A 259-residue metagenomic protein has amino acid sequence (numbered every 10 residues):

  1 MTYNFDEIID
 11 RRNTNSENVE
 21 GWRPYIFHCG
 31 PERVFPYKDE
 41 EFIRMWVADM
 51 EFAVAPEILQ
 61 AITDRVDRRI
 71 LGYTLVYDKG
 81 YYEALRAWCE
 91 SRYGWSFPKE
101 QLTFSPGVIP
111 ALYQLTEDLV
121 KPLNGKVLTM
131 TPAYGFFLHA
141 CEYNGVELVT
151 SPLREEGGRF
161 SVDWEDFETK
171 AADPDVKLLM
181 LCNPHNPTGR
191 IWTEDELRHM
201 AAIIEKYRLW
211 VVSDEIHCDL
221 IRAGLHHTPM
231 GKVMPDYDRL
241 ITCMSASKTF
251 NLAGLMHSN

Functional and structural regions predicted by a protein language model:
T2-F5, I9-G107, Q114: N-terminal small-domain helix-loop-helix segment of the aminotransferase-like
A48-M50, N183-N186, K248: Short glycine-rich anion-binding loops that position phosphate/pyrophosphate groups of nucleotides and phosphorylated
P56, A223-G224, L252-L255: Short glycine/proline-enriched turns and hinge-like loops at secondary-structure junctions
I70-A202, D219-Y237, I241: Conserved core of the PLP fold type I
N183, V211-V212: Residue-level marker for buried hydrophobic side chains located in beta-strands that build the well-ordered beta-sheet
E215: Walker B catalytic acidic pair
V233-N259: Active-site PLP attachment segment
